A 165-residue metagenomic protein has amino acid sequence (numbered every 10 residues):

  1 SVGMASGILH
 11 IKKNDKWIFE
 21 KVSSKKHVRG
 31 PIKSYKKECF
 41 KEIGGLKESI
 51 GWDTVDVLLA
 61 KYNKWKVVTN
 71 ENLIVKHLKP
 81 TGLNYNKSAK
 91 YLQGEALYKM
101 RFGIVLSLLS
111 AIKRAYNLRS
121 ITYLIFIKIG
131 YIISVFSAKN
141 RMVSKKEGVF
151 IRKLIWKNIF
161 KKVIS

Functional and structural regions predicted by a protein language model:
S1-F19: Conserved donor NDP-sugar-binding/catalytic core segment of glycosyltransferases
M4-I8, N70, L78: Short glycine/serine/threonine-enriched helix-capping/active-site loop that flanks the nucleotide-sugar donor pocket
I18-S23, Q93-A96: Short, P/G- and charge-enriched loop/turn segments at secondary-structure junctions
K21, N63, G82-A89: Short low-complexity, flexible loop/linker segments enriched in glycine and/or proline with clustered acidic
K26, K33, V68, Y98-R101: Residues that recognize and position ribonucleotide moieties
R29-G44: Conserved nucleotide-sugar donor-binding and metal-coordinating catalytic region shared by glycosyltransferases
C39-E42, S49-K76: A short, conserved alpha-helix in the catalytic core of glycosyltransferases
A89-S165: Non-catalytic, C-terminal membrane-associated alpha-helical segments of glycosyltransferases
